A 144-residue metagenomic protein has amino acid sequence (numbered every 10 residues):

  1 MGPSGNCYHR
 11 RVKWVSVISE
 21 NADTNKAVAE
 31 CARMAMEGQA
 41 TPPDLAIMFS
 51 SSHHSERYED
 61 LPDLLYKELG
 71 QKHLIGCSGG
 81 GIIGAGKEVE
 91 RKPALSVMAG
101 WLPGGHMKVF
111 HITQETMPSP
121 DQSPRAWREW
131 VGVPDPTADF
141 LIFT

Functional and structural regions predicted by a protein language model:
G2-G5: Residue-identity detector for glycine
C7-T144: Cofactor- and metal-binding active-site motifs of prokaryotic enzymes that mediate redox/radical or nucleophilic
